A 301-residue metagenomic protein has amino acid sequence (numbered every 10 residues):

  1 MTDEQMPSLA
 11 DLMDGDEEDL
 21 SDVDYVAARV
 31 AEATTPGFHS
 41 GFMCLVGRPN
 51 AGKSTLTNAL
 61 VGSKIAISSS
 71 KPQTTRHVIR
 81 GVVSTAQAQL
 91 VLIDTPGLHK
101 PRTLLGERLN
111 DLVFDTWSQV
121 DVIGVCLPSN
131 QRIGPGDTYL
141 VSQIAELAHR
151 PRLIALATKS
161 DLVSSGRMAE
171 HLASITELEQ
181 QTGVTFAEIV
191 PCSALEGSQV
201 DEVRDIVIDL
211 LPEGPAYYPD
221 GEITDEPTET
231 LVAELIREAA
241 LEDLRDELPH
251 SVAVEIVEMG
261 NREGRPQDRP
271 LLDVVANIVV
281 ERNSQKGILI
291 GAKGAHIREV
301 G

Functional and structural regions predicted by a protein language model:
T2-V122, L127, N277: Conserved G1/Walker A P-loop phosphate-binding module
C44, N58, H77, G81 (+8 more regions): Solvent-exposed alpha-helical segments within well-ordered globular domains of core cellular machineries
N50, T228-G301: P-loop NTP-binding site
S63, V82-A86, T116-I123, L147 (+4 more regions): Conserved, well-folded catalytic cores of nucleic-acid-processing and energy-transducing macromolecular machines
P72-T74, P96-H99, S129-I133, K159-V163 (+4 more regions): Conserved nucleotide-binding/hydrolysis micro-motifs of P-loop NTPases
W117-L140, H149-A169, L195: Conserved Switch II/interswitch segment of TRAFAC-class P-loop GTPases
P151-I154, D161-T224: Canonical P-loop GTPase G-domain recognition
